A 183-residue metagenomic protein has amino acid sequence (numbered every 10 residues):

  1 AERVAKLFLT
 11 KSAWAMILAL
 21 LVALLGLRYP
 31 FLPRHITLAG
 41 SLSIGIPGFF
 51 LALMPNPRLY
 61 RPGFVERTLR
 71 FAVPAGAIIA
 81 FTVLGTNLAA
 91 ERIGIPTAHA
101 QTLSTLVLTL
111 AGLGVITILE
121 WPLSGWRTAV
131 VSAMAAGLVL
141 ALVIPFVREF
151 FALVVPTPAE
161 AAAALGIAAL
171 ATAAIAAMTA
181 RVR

Functional and structural regions predicted by a protein language model:
A1-L123, L142-V143: Membrane-embedded transport module
T86, E91-R183: C-terminal transmembrane module of polytopic membrane proteins
